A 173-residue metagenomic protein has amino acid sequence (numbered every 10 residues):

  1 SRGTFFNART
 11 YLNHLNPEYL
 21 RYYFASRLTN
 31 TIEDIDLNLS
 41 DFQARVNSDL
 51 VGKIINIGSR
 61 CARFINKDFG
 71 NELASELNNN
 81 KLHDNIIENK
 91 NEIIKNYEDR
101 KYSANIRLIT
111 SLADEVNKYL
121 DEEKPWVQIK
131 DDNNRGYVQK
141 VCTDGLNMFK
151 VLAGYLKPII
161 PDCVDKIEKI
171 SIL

Functional and structural regions predicted by a protein language model:
S1-L77: Catalytic adenosine-cofactor/nucleotide-binding cores of aminoacyl-tRNA synthetases and other
T4, I35, N85-K90, M148: N-terminal alpha-helical segment
P17-R21, K81-L82, K130-D132: Generic detector of short, locally flexible boundary/turn motifs and exposed helical patches
F42-L77, K90-L173: Helix-rich, typically C-terminal accessory recognition domains appended to large enzymatic cores
N78-I86: Membrane-interface interhelical connector segments
